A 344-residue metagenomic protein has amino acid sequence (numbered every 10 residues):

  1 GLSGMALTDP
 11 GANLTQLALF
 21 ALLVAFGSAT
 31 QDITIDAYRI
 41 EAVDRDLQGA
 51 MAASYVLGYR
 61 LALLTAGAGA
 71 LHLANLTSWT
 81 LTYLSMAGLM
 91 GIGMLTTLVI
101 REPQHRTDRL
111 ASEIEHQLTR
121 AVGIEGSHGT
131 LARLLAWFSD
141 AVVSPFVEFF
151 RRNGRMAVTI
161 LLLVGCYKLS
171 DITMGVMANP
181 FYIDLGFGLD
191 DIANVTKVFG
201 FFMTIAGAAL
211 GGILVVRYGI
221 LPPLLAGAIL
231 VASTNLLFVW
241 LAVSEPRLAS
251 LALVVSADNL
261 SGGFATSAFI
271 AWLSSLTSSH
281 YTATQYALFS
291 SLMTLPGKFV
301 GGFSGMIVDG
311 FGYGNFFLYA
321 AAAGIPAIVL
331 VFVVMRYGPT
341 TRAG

Functional and structural regions predicted by a protein language model:
G1-A12, I229-P246: C-terminal ends and interior cores of transmembrane alpha-helices in multi-pass membrane transporters/permeases
A29-V43, F264-S278: Intracellular juxtamembrane helix-capping segments at the cytosolic ends of symmetry-related transmembrane helices
I40, R45-Y55, L189-D190, S279-F289: Loop-to-transmembrane helix entry/capping segments in MFS-fold secondary transporters and related SLC/MFSD carriers
G49-A70, A74, S290-G301: Glycine-rich segments within core transmembrane alpha-helices of 12-TM secondary carriers
L81-V99, F317-V333: Symmetry-related core transmembrane helices of the 12-TM Major Facilitator Superfamily/SLC fold
D108-T159: Juxtamembrane intracellular "pre-TM" segments in multi-pass secondary transporters
V176-A193: Short amphipathic helix-loop junctions that connect adjacent transmembrane helices in Major Facilitator Superfamily/SLC
A206-P223, V308-D309: Helix-to-loop junctions at the C-terminal end of transmembrane segments in multipass secondary transporters
